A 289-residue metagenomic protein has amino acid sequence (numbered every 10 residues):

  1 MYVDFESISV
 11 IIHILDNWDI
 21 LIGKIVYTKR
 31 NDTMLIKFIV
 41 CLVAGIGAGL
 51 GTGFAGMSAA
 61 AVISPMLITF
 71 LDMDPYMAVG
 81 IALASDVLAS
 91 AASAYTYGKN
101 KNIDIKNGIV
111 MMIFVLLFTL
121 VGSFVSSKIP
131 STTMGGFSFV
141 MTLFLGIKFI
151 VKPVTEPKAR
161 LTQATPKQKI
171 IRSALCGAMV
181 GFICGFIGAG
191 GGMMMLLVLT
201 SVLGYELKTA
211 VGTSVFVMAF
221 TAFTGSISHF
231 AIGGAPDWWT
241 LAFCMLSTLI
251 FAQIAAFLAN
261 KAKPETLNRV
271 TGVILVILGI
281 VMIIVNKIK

Functional and structural regions predicted by a protein language model:
V3-L50, S64, I68-F70, P75 (+3 more regions): Juxtamembrane transmembrane-helix boundary motif
M34-K37, C41, L83-Y95, G190-L199: Hydrophobic, membrane-facing alpha-helical anchors
G49, V79-V87, V211-A222, L275: Transmembrane helix-bundle signature of multi-pass membrane transporters/permeases
F54-I63, G188-V198: Transmembrane helix boundary and interhelical junction motifs in multipass membrane proteins
M73-I81, K106-N107, G204-V215: Membrane-interface alpha-helices at helix entry/exit sites of multi-pass transporters
S85, T213-H229, W239-A252: A small-residue-rich subset of transmembrane alpha-helices
